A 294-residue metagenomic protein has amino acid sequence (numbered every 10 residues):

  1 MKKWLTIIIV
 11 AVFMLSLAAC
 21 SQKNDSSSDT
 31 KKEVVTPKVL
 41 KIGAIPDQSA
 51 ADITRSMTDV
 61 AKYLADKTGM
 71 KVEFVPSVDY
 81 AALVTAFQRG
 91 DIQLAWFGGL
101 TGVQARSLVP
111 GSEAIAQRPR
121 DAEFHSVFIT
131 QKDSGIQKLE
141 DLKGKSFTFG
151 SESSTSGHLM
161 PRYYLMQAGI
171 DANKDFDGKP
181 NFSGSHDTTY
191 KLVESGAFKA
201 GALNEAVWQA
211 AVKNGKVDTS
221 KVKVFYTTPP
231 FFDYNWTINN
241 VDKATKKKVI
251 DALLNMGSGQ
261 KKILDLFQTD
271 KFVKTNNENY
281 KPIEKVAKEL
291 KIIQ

Functional and structural regions predicted by a protein language model:
S16-A19: C-terminal motif of bacterial Sec signal peptides marking the signal peptidase cleavage site
S21-K23: Bacterial signal peptide processing site
V34-A44, Q48-D59, A65, F231-D233 (+1 more regions): An extracytoplasmic/periplasmic, membrane-proximal ligand-sensing/linker region
P37, I42-A65, L100, F124-K191 (+1 more regions): Bilobed "Venus flytrap"/periplasmic-binding protein-like clamshell domains and structurally analogous long
K71-V78, W96, A172-S185, K223-Y226: Short beta-strand-to-loop elements that line the ligand-binding cleft of bilobed periplasmic-binding protein-like
A81-A95, L108-V109, E140-K143, S185-A206: Short helices/loops that flank or line small-molecule/ion binding pockets
G98-V109, P161-Q167, L192-S195, K199-T219: A ligand-binding cleft/hinge motif common to bilobed small-molecule-binding domains
S112-D121, F176-K179, V212-P230: Short beta-strand->loop
